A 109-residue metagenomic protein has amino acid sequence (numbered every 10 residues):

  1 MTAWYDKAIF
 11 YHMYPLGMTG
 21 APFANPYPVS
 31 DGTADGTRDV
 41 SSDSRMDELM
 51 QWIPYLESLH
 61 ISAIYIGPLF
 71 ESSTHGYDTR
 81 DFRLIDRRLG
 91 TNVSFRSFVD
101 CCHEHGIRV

Functional and structural regions predicted by a protein language model:
M1-R108: N-terminal structural segment of carbohydrate-active enzymes
